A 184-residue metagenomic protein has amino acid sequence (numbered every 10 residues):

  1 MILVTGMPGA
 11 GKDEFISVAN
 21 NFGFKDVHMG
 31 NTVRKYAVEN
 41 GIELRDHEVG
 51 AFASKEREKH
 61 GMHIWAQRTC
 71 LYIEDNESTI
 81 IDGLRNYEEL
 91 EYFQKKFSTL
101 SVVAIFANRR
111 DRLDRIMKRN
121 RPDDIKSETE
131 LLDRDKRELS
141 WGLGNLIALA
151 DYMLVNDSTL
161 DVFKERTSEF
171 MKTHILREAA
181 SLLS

Functional and structural regions predicted by a protein language model:
M7, A19: P-loop (Walker A) phosphate-binding loop of NTP-binding proteins
K12: Conserved lysine of the Walker
F15-I16: Post-Walker A alpha-helix
F24-I80, L84-Y92, E130-D133: ATP-dependent small-molecule kinase phosphotransfer cores that center on conserved nucleotide phosphate-binding segments
D46-E48, Y92, K96-N145: A glycine- and Lys/Arg-enriched "phosphate-lid" helix/loop adjacent to the NTP-binding pocket of small-molecule kinases
H63-I64, K118-F170, A180-S184: Small-molecule kinase domains that catalyze NTP-dependent phosphoryl transfer to phosphate-bearing small molecules
T79, V102, Y152-V155: Short, well-ordered beta-strand core segments
